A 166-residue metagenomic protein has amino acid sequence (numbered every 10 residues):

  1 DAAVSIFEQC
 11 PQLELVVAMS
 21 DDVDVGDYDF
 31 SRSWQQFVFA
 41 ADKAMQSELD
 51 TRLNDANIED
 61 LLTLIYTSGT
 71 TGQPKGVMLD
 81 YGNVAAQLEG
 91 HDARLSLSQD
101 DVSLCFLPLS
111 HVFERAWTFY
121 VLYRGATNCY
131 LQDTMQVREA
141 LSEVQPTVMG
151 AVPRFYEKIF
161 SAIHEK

Functional and structural regions predicted by a protein language model:
D1-F39: Structural core segment of the AMP-binding/adenylate-forming
D1-S5, G76-M78, T127-D133: Short beta-strand->loop structural element characteristic of the AMP-binding/adenylate-forming
L15-V17, R32, L104, C129 (+1 more regions): Hydrophobic/aromatic beta-strand patches that form the interior of the parallel beta-sheet core in alpha/beta enzyme
A18, R32-Q35, F39-Y66, Q73 (+1 more regions): Conserved pre-ATP/AMP-binding loop-to-beta segment of ANL
S31, D55, M78, G150: Short aromatic/basic micro-patch
L62-L88: Conserved AMP-binding A3 loop
A85-V102, L109-K166: Conserved AMP-binding/adenylation subdomain of ANL enzymes
